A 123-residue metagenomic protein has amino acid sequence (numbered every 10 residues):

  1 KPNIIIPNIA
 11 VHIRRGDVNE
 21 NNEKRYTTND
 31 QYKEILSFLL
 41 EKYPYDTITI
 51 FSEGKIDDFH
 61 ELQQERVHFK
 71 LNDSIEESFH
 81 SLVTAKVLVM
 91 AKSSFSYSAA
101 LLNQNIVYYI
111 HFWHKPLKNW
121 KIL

Functional and structural regions predicted by a protein language model:
K1-Y43: Secretory-pathway luminal glycosyltransferase catalytic domains
F38, Y43-I122: Donor-binding and catalytic core of enzymes assembling or modifying cell-surface/extracellular glycoconjugates
